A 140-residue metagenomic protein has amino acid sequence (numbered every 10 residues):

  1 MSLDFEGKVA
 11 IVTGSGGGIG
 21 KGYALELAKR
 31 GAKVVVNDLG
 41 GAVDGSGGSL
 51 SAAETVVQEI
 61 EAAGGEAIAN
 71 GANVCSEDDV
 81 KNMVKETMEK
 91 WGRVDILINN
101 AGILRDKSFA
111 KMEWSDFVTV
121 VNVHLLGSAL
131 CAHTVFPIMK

Functional and structural regions predicted by a protein language model:
L3-V35: Canonical Rossmann dinucleotide-binding motif of NAD(H)/NADP(H)-dependent dehydrogenases/reductases, specifically
D4, A63-E66, E86-N99, R105-S108: A glycine-rich helix->loop->beta "capping" turn within Rossmann-like NAD(P)(H)-dependent oxidoreductase domains
R30-E54: Conserved glycine-rich Rossmann-like NAD(P)H-binding loop of the short-chain dehydrogenase/reductase
I60, S108-F109, D116-V118: Substrate-binding pocket helix/loop in short-chain dehydrogenase/reductase
G71-K85, W114: The beta1-alpha1 cofactor-binding region of Rossmann-like NAD(H)/NADP(H)-dependent oxidoreductases
L104, M112, V120-V121: A hydrophobic alpha-helix adjacent to the NAD(P)-binding/active-site core of NAD(P)-dependent oxidoreductases, strongly
A132-H133: A short, exposed helix-loop element centered on a Lys and neighboring polar residues
